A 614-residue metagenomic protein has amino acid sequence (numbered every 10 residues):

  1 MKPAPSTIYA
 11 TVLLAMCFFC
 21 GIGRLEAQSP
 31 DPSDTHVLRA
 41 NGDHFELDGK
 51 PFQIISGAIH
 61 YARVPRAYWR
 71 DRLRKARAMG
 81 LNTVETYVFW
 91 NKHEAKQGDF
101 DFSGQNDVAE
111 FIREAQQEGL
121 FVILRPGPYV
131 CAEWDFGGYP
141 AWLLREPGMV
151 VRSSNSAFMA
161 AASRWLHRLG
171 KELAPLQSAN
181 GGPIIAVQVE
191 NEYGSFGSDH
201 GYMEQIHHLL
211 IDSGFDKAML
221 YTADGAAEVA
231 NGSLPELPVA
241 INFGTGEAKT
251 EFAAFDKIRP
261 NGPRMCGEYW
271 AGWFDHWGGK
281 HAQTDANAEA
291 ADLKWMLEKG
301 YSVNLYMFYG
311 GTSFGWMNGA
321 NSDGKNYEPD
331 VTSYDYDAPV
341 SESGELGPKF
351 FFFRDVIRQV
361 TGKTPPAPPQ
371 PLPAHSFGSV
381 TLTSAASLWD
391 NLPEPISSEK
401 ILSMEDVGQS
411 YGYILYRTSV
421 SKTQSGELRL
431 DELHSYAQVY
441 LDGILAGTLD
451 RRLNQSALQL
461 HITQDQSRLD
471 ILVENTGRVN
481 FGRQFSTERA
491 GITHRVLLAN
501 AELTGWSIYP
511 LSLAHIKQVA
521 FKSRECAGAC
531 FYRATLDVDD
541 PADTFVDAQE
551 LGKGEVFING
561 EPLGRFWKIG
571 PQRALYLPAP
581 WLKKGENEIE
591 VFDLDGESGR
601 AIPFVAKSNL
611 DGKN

Functional and structural regions predicted by a protein language model:
A27-T83, R113: N-terminal carbohydrate-binding accessory modules
I54-P65, W90-D107, L144-R164, Q188-D199 (+3 more regions): The substrate-binding groove and active-site-proximal loops of carbohydrate-active enzymes, especially glycoside
Y68-D135, H207-D212: Aromatic-lined substrate-binding rim segments of carbohydrate-active enzymes
G98-N106, Q117, G127-S153, M203-H208 (+2 more regions): Aromatic- and acidic-residue-enriched segments that line the glycan-binding/catalytic groove of carbohydrate-active
D107-L124, P147-I184: An active-site-proximal structural segment forming one wall of the substrate-binding cleft that immediately precedes
F158-P235: Active-site neighborhood of glycoside hydrolase catalytic domains
D212-S213, G246-S341, E345, V356: Catalytic-core region of carbohydrate-active enzymes that cleave or remodel glycosidic bonds
G426-Y440, L469, L536-N559, F566-W567 (+1 more regions): Aromatic-lined ligand-binding clefts that engage carbohydrates, nucleic acids, or primary amines
